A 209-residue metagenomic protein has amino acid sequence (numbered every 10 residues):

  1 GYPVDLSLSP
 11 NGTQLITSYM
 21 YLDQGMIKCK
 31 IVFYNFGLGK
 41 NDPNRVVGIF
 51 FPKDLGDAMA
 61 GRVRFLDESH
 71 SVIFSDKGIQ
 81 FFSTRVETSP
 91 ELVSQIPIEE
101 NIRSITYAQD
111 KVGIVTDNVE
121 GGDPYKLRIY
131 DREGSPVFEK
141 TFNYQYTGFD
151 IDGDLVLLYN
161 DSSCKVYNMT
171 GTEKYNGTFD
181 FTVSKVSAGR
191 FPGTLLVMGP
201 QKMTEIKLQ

Functional and structural regions predicted by a protein language model:
G1, K28-D54, S75-I98, G121-T141 (+2 more regions): Surface-exposed loop/turn elements that mediate protein-protein interactions on large endomembrane-trafficking
G1-P10, G48-E68, P97-D110, T141-D154 (+1 more regions): Repeated scaffold domains used in trafficking and secretory/extracellular systems, primarily beta-propellers
Y2-P3, L15, P136-V137, T147 (+3 more regions): A broad, structure-centric signal for solvent-exposed, well-ordered loop/edge residues that line or flank functional
V4-Y21, G25-N41: Long, internal scaffold/assembly segments composed of regular secondary structure
G12-G25, R62-S75, I79-F81, T106-G121 (+3 more regions): Short beta-strand elements that form the blades of beta-propeller/WD-repeat-like and other beta-sheet-rich scaffold
